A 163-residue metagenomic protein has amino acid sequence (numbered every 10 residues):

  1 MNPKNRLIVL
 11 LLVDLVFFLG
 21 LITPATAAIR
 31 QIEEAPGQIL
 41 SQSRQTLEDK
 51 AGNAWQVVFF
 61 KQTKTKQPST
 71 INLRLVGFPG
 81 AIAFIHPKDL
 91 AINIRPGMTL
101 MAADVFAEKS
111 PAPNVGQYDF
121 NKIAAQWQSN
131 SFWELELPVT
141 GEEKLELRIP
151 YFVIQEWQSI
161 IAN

Functional and structural regions predicted by a protein language model:
M1-K4: N-terminal secretory signal peptides that target proteins for export/translocation
V9-L21: Bacterial N-terminal signal peptides
T23-A27: Sec/Tat signal peptide C-region and signal peptidase I cleavage site
I29-T65: Transition segment at domain starts
A51-L90: Short, surface-exposed binding/anchoring microloops in extracellular/periplasmic proteins
A81, P96-E142: Short, solvent-exposed, Trp/other aromatic-anchored flexible loops in extracytoplasmic proteins
A83-D89, A103, E146-R148: Short, hydrophobic/aromatic beta-strand segments
L147-N163: Short beta-strand elements
